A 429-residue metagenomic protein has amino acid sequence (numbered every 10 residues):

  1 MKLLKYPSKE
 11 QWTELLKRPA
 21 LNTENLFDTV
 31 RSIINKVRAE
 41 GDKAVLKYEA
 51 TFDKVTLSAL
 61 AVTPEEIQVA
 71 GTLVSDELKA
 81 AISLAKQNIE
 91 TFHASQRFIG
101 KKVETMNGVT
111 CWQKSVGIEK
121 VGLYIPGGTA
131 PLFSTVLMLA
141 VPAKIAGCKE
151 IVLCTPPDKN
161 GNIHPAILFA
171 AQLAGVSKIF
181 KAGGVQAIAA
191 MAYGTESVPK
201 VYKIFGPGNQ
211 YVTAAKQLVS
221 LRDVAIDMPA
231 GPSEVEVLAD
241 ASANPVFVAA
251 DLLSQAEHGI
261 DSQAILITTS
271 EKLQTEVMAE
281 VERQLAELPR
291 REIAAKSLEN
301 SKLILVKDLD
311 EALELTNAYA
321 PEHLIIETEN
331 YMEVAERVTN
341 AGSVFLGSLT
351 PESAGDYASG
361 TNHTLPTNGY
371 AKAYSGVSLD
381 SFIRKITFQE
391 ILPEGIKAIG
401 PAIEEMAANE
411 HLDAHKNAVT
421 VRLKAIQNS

Functional and structural regions predicted by a protein language model:
M1-E119: N-terminal Rossmann-like NAD(P)+-binding subdomain of aldehyde/semialdehyde dehydrogenases
M1-P7, K178-G183, L303-D308: Short acidic-hydrophobic, aromatic-tinged amphipathic segments that line or gate anion-handling sites
F98-V103, A225, S262-I267, E287-S297 (+3 more regions): Flexible, glycine/charged-enriched surface loops at secondary-structure junctions
V103-F169: Conserved small-residue-rich beta-alpha loop and adjacent elements that most often cradle the phosphate/pyrophosphate
G175-Q263: Conserved NAD(P)+-binding/catalytic subdomain of aldehyde/semialdehyde dehydrogenases
H258, L266-A341: A glycine- and small/hydrophobic-rich beta-loop-beta segment that serves as a flexible "lid/hinge" or phosphate-binding
A318-S429: C-terminal core of ALDH-fold dehydrogenases
